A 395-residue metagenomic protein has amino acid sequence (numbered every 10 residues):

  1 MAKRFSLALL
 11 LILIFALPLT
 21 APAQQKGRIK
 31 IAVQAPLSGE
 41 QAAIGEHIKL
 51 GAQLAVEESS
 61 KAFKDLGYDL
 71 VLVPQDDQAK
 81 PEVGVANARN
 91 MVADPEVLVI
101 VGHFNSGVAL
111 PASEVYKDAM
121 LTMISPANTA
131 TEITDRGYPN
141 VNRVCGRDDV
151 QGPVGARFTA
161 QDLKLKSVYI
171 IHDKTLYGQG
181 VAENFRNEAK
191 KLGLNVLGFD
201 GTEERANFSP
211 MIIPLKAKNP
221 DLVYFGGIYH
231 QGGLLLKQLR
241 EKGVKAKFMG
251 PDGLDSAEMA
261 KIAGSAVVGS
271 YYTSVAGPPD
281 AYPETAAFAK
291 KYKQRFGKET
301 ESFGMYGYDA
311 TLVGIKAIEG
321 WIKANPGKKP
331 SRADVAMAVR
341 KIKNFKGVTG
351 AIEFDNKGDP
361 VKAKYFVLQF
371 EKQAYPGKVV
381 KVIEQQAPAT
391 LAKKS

Functional and structural regions predicted by a protein language model:
A2-F15, L19-S395: Extracytosolic ligand-binding ectodomains
